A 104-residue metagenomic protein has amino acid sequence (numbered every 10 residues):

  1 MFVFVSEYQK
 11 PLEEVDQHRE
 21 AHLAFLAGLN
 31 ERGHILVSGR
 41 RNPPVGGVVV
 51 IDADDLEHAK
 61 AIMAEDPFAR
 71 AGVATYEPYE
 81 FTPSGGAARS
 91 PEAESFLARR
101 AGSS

Functional and structural regions predicted by a protein language model:
M1-S104: Conserved, structured core segments of small domains
